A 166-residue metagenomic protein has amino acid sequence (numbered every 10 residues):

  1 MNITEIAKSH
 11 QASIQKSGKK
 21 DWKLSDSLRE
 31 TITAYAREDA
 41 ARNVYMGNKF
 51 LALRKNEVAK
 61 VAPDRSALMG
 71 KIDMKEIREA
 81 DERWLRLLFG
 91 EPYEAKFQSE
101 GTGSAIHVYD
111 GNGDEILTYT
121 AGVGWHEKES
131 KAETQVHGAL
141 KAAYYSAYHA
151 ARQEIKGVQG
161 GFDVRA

Functional and structural regions predicted by a protein language model:
M1-A166: Type III/flagellar secretion export determinants
